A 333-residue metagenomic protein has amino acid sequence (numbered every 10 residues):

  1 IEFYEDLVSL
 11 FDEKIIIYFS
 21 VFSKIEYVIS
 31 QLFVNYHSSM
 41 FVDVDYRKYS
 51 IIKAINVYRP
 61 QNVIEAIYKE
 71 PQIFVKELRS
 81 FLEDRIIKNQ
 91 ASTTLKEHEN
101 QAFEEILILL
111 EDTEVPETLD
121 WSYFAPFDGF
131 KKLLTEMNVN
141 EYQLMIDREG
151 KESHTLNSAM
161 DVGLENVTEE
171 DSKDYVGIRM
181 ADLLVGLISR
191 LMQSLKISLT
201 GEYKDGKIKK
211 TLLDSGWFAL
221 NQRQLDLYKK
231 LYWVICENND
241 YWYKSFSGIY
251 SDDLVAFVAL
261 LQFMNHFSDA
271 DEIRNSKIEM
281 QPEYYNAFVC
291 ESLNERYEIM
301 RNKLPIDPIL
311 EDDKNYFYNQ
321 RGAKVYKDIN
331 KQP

Functional and structural regions predicted by a protein language model:
I1-F22, V28-L32: An N-terminal structural lobe/cap that precedes and organizes the functional/catalytic core across diverse proteins
S23-P333: Charge-dense, low-complexity intrinsically disordered regions
